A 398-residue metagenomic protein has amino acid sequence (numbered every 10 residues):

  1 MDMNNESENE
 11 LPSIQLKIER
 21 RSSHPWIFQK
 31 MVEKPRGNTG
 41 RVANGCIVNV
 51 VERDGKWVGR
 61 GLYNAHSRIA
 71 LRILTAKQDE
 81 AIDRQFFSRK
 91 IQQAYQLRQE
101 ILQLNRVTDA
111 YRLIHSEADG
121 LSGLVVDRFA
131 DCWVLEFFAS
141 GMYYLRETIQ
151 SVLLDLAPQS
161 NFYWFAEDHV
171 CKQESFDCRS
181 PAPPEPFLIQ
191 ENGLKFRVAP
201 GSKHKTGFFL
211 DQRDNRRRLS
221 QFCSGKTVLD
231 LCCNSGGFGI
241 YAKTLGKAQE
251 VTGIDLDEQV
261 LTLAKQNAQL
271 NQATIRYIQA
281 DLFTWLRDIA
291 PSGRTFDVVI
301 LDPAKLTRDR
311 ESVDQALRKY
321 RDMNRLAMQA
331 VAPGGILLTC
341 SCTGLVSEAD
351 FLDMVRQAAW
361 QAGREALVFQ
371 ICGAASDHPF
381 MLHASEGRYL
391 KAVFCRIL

Functional and structural regions predicted by a protein language model:
M1-L124, R128, P184: Non-catalytic accessory regions of SAM-dependent methyltransferases
D83-K90, G141, L145-I149: Short amphipathic alpha-helical segments
Q85-R89, Q93-E100, P158-E174, S220-G246: A short, charged
N105-A110, C171-Q173, A375: Short Pro/Gly-enriched beta-strand edge/turn motifs at strand-loop
I114-D127, Y143-F209, R217: Non-catalytic substrate-recognition/targeting regions of SAM-dependent transferases
D131: Phosphate-centric recognition/catalysis
P181-L398: Rossmann-like S-adenosyl-L-methionine
